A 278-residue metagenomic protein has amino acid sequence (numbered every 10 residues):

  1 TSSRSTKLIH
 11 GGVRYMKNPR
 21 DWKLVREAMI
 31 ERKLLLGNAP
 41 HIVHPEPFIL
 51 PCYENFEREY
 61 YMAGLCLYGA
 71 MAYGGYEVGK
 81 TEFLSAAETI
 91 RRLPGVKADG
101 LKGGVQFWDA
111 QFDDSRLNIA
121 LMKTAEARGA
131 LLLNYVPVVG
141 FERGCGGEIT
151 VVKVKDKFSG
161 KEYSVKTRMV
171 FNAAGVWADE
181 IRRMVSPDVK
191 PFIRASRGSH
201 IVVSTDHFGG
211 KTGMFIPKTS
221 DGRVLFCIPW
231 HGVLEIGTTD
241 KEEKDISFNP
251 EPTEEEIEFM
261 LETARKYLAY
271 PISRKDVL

Functional and structural regions predicted by a protein language model:
T1-S5: Glycine-rich FAD pyrophosphate-binding loop
L8-R92, L225: Dinucleotide-binding Rossmann-like beta1-alpha1 core, especially the glycine-rich loop that anchors the ADP
R20-D21, W108, S247-E251: Active-site rim elements
H41-P45, G140, S164-R168, N172-L278: Active-site substrate-recognition segment that forms the wall of the catalytic cavity or substrate channel
C52-R128, L133, R143-E148, K153 (+2 more regions): Flavin (FAD/FMN) cofactor-binding and adjacent substrate-gating region of FAD-dependent oxidoreductase domains
T124, V136, D156, E262 (+1 more regions): Flavin (primarily FAD) cofactor-binding/catalytic cores of flavoenzymes
E142-V170: Conserved beta-strand-loop-beta-strand element in the redox core of flavoprotein oxidoreductases
